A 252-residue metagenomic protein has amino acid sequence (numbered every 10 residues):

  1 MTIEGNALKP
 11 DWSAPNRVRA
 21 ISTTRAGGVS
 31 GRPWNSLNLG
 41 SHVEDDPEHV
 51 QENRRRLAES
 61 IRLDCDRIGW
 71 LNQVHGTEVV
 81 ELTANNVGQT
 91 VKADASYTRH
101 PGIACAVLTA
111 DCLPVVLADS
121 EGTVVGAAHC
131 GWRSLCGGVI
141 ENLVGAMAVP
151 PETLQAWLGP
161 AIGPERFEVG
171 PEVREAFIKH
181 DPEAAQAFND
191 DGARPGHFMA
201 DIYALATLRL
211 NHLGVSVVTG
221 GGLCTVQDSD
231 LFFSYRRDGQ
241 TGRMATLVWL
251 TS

Functional and structural regions predicted by a protein language model:
M1-S252: Active-site microenvironment for binding and transforming phosphate-containing groups
